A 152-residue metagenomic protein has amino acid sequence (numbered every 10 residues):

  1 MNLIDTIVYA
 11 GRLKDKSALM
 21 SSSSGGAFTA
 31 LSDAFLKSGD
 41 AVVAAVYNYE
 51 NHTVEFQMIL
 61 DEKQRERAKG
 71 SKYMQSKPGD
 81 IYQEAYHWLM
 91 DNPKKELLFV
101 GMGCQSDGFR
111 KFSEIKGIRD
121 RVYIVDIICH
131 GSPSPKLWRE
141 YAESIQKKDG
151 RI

Functional and structural regions predicted by a protein language model:
M1-I152: Iron-sulfur-associated redox domains of electron-transfer enzymes in respiratory and anaerobic energy metabolism
